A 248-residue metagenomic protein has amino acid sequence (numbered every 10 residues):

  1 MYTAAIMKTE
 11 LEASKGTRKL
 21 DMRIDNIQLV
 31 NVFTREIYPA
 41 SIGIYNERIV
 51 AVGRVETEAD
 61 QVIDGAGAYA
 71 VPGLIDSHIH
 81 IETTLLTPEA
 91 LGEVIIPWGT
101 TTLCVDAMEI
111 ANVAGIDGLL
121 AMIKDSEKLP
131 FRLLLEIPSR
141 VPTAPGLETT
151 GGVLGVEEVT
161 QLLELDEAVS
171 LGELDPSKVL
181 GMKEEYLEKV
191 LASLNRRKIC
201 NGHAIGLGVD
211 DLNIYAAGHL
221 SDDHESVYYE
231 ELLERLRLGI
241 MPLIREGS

Functional and structural regions predicted by a protein language model:
Y2-P72: Histidine-rich, glycine-flanked metal-binding segment
Y2-S14, G92-I199: Divalent-metal coordination cores built from histidine and acidic residues
R18-D25, T57-V105: Replace "His-x-His-based motif
I27, E47, G67, H78 (+4 more regions): Divalent metal-coordination and catalytic microenvironments
G73-I81, L103-V105, L133-I137, V169-E173 (+3 more regions): Hydrophobic faces of well-ordered beta-strands that scaffold small-molecule active sites in alpha/beta enzyme cores
D76-T87, T143-L154, S221: Active-site mouth loops of central-metabolism enzymes
E173-S248: Active-site core of metal-dependent hydrolases
